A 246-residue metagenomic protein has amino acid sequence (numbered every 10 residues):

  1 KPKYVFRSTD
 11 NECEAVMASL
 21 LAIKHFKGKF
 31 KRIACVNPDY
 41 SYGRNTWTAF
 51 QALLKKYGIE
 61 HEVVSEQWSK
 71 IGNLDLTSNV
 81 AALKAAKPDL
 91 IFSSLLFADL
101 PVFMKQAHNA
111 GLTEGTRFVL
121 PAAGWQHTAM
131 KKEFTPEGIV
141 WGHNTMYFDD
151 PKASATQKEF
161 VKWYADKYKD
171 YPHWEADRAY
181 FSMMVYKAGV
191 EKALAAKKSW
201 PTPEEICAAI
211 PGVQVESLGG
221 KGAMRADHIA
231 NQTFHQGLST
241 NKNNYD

Functional and structural regions predicted by a protein language model:
K1-D246: Extracytosolic ligand-binding ectodomains
